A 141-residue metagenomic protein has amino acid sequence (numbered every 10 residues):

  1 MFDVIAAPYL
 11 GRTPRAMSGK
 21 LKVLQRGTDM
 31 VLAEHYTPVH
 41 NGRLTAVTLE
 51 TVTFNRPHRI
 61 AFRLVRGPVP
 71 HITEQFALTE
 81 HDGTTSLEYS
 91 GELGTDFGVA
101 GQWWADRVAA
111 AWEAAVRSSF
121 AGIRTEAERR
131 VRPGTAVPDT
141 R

Functional and structural regions predicted by a protein language model:
M1-D29, R141: Hydrophobic ligand-binding cavity/cleft-lining segments
M1-I5, L32-E34, T51, I60-F62 (+2 more regions): Hydrophobic pocket/interface hotspot
P14, V39-S86, E92-G94: Hydrophobic-ligand binding "helix-grip"
A16-M17, R66, V131, P138: Residue-level detector of alpha-helical recognition elements and their boundaries
L21-L24, L32-H35, L64-R66, H81-G83 (+3 more regions): Short C-terminal domain-edge/linker segments immediately following a structured domain
Q25-G27, T73-F76, F97, G101 (+1 more regions): Solvent-exposed, flexible loop/coil residues
G27, V52, G83-T84, G134 (+1 more regions): Intrinsically disordered/low-complexity terminal segments and short unstructured peptides
L93-R141: A conserved amphipathic terminal alpha-helix motif
